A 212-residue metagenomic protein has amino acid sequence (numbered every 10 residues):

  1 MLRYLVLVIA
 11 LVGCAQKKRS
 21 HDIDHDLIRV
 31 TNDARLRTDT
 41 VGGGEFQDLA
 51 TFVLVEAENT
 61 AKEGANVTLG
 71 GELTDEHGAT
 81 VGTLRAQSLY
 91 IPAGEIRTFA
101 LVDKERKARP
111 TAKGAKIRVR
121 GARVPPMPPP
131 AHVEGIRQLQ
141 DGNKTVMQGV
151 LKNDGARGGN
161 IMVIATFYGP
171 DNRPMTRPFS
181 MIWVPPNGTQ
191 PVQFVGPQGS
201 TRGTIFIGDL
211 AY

Functional and structural regions predicted by a protein language model:
M1-L7: Sec-dependent signal peptide recognition, specifically the positively charged N-region followed immediately by
V12-G13: C-terminal motif of bacterial Sec signal peptides marking the signal peptidase cleavage site
K18-D22, T98-V146, R177-P178, W183 (+1 more regions): Terminal connector regions
S20-G43: Post-signal peptide N-terminal segment of mature Sec-exported envelope proteins
Q47-L54, G142-Q148: Short, solvent-exposed loop/turn segments enriched in Ser/Thr/Gly
A57-E63, L151-G155: Asparagine-centered strand-capping/turn motif at beta-strand->loop junctions
G64-T68, T74-R85, M127-P130, P170-F179: Short beta-strand and strand-turn-strand segments in soluble, beta-rich domains
E95-L101, G188-F194: Short strand-edge motifs at loop-to-beta-strand transitions and within beta-strands of extracellular beta-rich domains
